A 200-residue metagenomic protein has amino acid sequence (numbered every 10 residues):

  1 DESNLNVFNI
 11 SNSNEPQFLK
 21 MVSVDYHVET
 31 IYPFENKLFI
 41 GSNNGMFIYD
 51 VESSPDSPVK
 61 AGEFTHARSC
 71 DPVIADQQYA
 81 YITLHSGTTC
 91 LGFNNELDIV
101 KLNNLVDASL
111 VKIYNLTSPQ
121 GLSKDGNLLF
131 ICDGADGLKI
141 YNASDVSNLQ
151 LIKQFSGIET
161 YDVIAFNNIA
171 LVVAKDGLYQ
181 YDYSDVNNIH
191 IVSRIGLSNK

Functional and structural regions predicted by a protein language model:
E2-N4, G45-M46, S86-L91, D136-G137 (+1 more regions): Short glycine/acidic-enriched loop and turn motifs that connect beta-strands
I10-N14, V51-P55, L102-V106, A143-S147 (+1 more regions): Short loop/turn segments that connect beta-strands within beta-propeller blades
N14-V22, D56-F64, V106-Y114, S147-F155 (+1 more regions): A short beta-strand motif characteristic of beta-propeller blades
D25-F34, H66-Q77, L116-D125, I158-N167 (+1 more regions): Repeated scaffold domains used in trafficking and secretory/extracellular systems, primarily beta-propellers
K37-I40, A80-I82, L128-I131, I169-V172: Conserved beta-propeller blade signature
N95-K101: Beta-propeller blade signature
Q120-S156: Intrinsically disordered, low-complexity segments enriched in Gly and acidic/Ser/Thr residues that form flexible
I164-K200: Blade-level signature of beta-propeller repeat domains, shared across WD40, Kelch, NHL, RCC1 and BNR/Asp-box propellers
